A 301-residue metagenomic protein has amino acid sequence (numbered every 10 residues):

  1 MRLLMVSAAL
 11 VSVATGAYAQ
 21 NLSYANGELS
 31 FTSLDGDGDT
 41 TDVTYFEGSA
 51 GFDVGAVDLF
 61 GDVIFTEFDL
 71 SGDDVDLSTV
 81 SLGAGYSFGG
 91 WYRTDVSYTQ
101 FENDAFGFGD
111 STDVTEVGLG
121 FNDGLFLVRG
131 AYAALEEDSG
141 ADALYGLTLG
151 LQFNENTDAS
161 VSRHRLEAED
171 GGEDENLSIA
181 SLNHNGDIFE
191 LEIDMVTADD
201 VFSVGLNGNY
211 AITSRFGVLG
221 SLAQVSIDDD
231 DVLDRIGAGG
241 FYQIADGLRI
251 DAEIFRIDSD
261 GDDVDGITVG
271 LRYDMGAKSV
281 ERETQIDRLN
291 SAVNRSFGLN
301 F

Functional and structural regions predicted by a protein language model:
M1-Q20: Gram-negative bacterial Sec-dependent N-terminal signal peptides
A19-S71, W91, T157, N294-F301: Short glycine/proline- and aromatic-enriched beta-strand/turn motifs that initiate or cap beta-hairpins
N21-N26, D170, D194-A198, L219 (+5 more regions): Flexible, glycine-rich linker and terminal segments associated with outer-membrane beta-barrel/transport systems
S23-A25, G55-G61, G89-V96, D123-G130 (+6 more regions): Repeated loop/turn-to-beta-strand initiation elements of outer-membrane beta-barrel proteins
E28-L34, D62-T66, S97-F101, N122 (+6 more regions): Outer-membrane beta-barrel pore domains and translocons
T40-F46, D76-V80, D110-T115, G124 (+5 more regions): Residues that define the transmembrane beta-barrel architecture of outer-membrane proteins
G48-F52, L82-Y86, V117-F121, L147-L151 (+5 more regions): Residues on the lipid-exposed face of transmembrane beta-strands in outer-membrane beta-barrel proteins
L125, R129, D142-I227: Detector for outer-membrane/organellar transmembrane beta-barrel domains, recognizing the amphipathic beta-strand
